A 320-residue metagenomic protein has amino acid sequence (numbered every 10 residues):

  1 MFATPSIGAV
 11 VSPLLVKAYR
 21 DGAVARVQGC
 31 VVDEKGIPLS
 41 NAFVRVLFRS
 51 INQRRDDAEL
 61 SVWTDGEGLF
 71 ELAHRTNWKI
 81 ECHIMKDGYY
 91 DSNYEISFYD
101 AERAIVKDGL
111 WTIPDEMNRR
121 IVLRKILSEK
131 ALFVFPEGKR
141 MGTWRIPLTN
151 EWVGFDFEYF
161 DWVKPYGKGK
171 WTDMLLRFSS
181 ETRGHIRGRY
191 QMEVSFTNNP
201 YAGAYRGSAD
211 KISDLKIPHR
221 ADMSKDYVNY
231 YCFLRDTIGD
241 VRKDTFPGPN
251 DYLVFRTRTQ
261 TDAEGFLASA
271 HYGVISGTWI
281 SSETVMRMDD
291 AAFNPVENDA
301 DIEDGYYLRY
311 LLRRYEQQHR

Functional and structural regions predicted by a protein language model:
F2-R26, C30-I37: Beta-strand-rich domain onsets/edges
A25-D33, V44, G68-F70, I121 (+1 more regions): A short, amphipathic beta-strand motif
A42-R49, S97: Hydrophobic beta-strand segments
S50-H74: Short, acidic Ser/Thr/Gly-rich low-complexity loop/linker segments typical of extracellular and cell-surface proteins
N52-R54, R75-V106: A short, solvent-exposed loop/turn motif at the edges and junctions of modular extracellular/periplasmic domains
Y89, A104-L123: Extended charged low-complexity segments that act as oligomerization/scaffolding linkers
I113-D115, L123-R320: Surface-exposed, beta-sheet-biased, low-hydrophobicity segments with strongly acidic/polar composition
